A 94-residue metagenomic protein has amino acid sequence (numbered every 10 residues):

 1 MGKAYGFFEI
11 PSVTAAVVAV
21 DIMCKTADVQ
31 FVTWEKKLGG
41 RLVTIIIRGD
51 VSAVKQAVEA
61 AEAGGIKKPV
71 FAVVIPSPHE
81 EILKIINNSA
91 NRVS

Functional and structural regions predicted by a protein language model:
M1-P11: Short glycine-/aliphatic-rich beta-strand segments at the starts of folded cytosolic domains
V13-D28: Short amphipathic alpha-helix segments
I22, A57-G64: Short amphipathic alpha-helices in soluble, non-transmembrane regions that often serve as interface/regulatory elements
V29-E35, V70-A72: A short linear hydrophobic-aromatic micro-motif
G40-I45: Short glycine/threonine-rich beta-strand-turn micro-motifs
R48-V54: Helix N-cap motif at beta-to-alpha junctions
G65-S77: Conserved short beta-strand edge segments in small beta-sheet-based binding/regulatory domains
E80-S94: Short, low-order "capping/linker" segments at domain edges
